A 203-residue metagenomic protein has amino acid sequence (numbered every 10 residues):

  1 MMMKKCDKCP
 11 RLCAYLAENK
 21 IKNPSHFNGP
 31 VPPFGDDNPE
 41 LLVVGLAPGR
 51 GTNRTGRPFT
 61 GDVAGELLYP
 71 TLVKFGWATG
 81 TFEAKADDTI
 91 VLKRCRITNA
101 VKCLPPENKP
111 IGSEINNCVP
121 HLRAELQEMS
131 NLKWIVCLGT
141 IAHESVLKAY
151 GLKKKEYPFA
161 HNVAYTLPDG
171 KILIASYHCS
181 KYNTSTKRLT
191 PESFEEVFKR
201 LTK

Functional and structural regions predicted by a protein language model:
M1-V163, L167-K203: A polyanion-binding, active-site-adjacent surface
